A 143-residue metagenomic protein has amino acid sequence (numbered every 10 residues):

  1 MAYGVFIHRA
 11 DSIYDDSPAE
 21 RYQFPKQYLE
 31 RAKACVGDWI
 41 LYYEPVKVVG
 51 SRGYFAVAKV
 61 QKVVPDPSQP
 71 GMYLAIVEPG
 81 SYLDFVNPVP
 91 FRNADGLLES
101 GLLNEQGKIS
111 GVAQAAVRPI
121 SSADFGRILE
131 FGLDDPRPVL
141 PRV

Functional and structural regions predicted by a protein language model:
A2-G4, F24, G37: Short, contiguous, well-structured surface segments enriched in hydrophobic/aromatic residues
V5-R21: Short, basic/aromatic beta-hairpin or loop at an interaction surface
S12, F24-R31, P65-V143: Contiguous surface segments at macromolecular interaction interfaces
Y14-D15, V49-S51: Short acidic/glycine-rich loop or secondary-structure boundary segments that cap or lie
A32-V46: Short coil-to-beta transition motif at edge beta-strands of beta-rich domains
C35, S51-Y54, P70-G71: Short glycine/proline-enriched turns and hinge-like loops at secondary-structure junctions
Y43-V48, V63-P65: Short beta-turn/strand-loop junction motif enriched in small, turn-promoting residues
R52-V63: Short beta-strand-centered aromatic/proline hotspots
